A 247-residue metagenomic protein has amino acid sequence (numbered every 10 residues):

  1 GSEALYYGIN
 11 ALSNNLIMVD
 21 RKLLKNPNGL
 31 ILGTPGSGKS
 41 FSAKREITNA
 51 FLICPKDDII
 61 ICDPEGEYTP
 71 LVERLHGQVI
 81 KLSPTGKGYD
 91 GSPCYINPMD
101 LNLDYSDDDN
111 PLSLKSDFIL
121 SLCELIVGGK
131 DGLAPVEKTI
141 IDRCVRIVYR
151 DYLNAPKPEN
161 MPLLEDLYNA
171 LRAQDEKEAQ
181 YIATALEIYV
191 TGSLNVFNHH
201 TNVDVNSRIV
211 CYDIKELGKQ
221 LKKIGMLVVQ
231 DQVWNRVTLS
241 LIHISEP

Functional and structural regions predicted by a protein language model:
G1-I17, K22, G66-Q78, L82-S92 (+1 more regions): P-loop NTPase motor domains
N26: Short coil/loop residues immediately preceding or within conserved phosphate-binding loops of NTP-utilizing enzyme
I31: Hydrophobic anchor at the beta1->P-loop junction of P-loop NTPases
G36: Walker A (P-loop) phosphate-binding loop of P-loop NTPases
K39: Conserved lysine of the Walker
S42: Hydrophobic positions on the alpha1 helix immediately C-terminal to the Walker A/P-loop
N49-I60: Post-Walker A helix-loop "phosphate-sensing" segment adjacent to the P-loop in P-loop NTPases
D63: Conserved functional hotspot residues or short segments at active or partner-binding sites across diverse domains
